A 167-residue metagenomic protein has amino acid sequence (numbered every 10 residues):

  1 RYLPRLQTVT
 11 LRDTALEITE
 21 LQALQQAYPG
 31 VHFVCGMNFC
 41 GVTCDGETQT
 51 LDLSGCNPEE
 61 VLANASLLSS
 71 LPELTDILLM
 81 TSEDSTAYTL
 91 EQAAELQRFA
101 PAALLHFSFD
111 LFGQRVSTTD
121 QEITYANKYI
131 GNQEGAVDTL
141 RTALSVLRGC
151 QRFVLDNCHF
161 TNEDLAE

Functional and structural regions predicted by a protein language model:
R1-E167: N-terminal capping/linker segments that flank leucine-rich repeat
